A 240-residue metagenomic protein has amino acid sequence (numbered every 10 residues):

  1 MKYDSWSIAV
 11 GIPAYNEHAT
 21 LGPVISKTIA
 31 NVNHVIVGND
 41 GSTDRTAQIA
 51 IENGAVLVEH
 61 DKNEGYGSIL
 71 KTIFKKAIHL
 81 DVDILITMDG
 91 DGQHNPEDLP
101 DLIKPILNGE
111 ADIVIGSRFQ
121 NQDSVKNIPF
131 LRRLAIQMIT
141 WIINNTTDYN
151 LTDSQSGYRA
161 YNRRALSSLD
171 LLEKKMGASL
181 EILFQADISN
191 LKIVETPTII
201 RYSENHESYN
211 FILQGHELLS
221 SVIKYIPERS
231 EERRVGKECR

Functional and structural regions predicted by a protein language model:
M1-K27: N-proximal low-complexity "stem/linker" segments adjacent to membrane-targeting elements
M1-S5, D148, L171-R240: Hydrophobic helical membrane-anchoring modules
A14, G38-D40, H60: Conserved sequence signature across two-component system core domains
A19-P23, D44-N53: Acidic helix N-cap motif at the loop->helix transition within catalytic regions of sugar-transfer enzymes
N33-I36, A47-L80: Conserved donor nucleotide-binding strand/loop of the catalytic core
N39-A47, G92: A conserved acidic beta->alpha catalytic loop
K62-H79, P96-M176, Y202-S220: Acceptor/aglycone-binding surface of glycosyltransferases and processive sugar-polymer synthases
V82-Q93: Short beta-strand-to-loop acidic/aromatic patch adjacent to the donor-nucleotide binding site
